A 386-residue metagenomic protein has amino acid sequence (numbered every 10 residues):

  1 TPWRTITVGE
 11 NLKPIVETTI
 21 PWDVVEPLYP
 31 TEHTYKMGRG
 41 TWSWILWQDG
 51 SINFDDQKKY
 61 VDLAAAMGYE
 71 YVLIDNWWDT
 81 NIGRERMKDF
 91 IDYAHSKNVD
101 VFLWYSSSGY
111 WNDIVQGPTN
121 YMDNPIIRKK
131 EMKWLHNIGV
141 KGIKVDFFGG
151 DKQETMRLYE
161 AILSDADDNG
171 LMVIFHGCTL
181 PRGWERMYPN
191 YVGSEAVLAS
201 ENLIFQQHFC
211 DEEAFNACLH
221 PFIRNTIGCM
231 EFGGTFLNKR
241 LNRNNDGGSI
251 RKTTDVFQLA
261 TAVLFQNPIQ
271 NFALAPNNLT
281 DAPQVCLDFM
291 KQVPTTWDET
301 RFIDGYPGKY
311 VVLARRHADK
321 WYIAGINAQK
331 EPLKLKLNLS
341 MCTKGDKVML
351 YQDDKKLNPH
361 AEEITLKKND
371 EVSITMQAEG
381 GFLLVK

Functional and structural regions predicted by a protein language model:
T1-F102, S108, G381: Conserved structural scaffold segments of CAZyme catalytic domains across common CAZy folds
A64, D146, V173, L264 (+2 more regions): Conserved, mostly hydrophobic/aromatic
L73-T254: Aromatic- and carboxylate-enriched substrate-binding clefts and catalytic-loop regions of carbohydrate-active enzymes
D146, M349-N369: Solvent-exposed beta-strand/loop surfaces of large extracellular or lumenal domains
V256, A260-F302: Catalytic cores of secreted or luminal carbohydrate-active enzymes
T300-F302, V312-L313, A361-I364, E371-I374: Beta-strand-rich interaction surfaces with strong enrichment in secreted/lumenal proteins
Y306-K344, F382-L384: Carbohydrate-binding surface patches
I364-K386: C-terminal beta-strand-rich structural cap/linker in extracellular carbohydrate-active enzymes
